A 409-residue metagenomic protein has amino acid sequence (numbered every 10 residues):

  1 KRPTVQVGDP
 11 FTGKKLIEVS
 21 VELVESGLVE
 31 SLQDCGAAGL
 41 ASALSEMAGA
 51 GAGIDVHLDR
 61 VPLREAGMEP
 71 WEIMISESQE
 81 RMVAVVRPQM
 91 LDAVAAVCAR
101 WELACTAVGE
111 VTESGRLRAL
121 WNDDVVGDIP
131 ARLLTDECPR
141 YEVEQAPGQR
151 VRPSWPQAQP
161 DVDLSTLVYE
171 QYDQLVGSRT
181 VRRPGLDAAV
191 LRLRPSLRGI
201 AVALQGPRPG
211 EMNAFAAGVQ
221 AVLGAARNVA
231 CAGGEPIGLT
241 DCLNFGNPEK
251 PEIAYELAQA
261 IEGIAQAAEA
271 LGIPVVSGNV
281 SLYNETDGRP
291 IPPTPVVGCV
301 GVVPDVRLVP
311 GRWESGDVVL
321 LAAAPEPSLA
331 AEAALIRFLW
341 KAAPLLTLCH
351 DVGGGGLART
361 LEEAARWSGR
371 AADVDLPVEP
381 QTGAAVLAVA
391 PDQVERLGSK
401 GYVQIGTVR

Functional and structural regions predicted by a protein language model:
K1-D9, V56, T106, D136 (+4 more regions): Extended active-site and interfacial segments that coordinate phosphate-rich ligands in large catalytic machineries
K1-V7, L23-G27, M47-V56, M74-S76 (+3 more regions): Gly-rich Lys/Arg/Thr-decorated short loops/hinges at beta-loop-alpha junctions or inter-strand turns that position
R2-G39, S328-R359: Polyanion-binding loop/helix "lid" in catalytic or ligand-binding cores
Q6-P10, E18, V97, G278 (+1 more regions): Functionally critical mobile loop/hinge segments
L16-V21, D59-R60, V190-I200: Acidic-glycine-rich active-site phosphate/pyrophosphate-binding loop
V29, Q33-Q157, A260-A267, L271 (+3 more regions): Glycine-/charge-enriched secondary-structure boundary and capping motifs
Q145-V280, N284, P290-A358, R366 (+1 more regions): Non-catalytic terminal/interface segments that mediate subunit docking, oligomerization, and allosteric communication
